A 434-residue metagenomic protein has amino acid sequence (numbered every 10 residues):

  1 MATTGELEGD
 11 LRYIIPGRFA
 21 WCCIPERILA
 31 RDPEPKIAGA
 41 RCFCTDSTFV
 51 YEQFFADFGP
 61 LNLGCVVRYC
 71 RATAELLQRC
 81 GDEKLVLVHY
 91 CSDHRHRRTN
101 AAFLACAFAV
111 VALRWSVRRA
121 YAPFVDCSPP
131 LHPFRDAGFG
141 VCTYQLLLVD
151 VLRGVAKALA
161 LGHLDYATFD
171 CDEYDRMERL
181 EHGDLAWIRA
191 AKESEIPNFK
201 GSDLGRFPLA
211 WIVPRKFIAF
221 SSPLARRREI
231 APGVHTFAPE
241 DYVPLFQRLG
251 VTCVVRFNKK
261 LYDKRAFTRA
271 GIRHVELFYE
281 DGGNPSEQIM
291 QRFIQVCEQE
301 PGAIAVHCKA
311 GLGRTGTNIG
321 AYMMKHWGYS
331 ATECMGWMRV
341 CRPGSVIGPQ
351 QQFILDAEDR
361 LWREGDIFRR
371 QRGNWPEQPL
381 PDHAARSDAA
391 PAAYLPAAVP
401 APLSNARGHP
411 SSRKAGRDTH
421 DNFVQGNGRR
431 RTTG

Functional and structural regions predicted by a protein language model:
A2-A305, A321-D359, R363: Cysteine-based protein phosphatase catalytic domain of the PTP/DSP
C308: Short cysteine clusters
G311: Conserved G/P- and acidic residue-centered "switch" motifs that form tight phosphate/ATP-binding loops in soluble
T315: Ser/Thr-glycine-rich phosphate-binding loops at phosphate-binding pockets of nucleotides, nucleotide cofactors
R363-G434: Long, low-complexity, Ser/Pro/Thr- and acidic-rich intrinsically disordered regulatory regions
